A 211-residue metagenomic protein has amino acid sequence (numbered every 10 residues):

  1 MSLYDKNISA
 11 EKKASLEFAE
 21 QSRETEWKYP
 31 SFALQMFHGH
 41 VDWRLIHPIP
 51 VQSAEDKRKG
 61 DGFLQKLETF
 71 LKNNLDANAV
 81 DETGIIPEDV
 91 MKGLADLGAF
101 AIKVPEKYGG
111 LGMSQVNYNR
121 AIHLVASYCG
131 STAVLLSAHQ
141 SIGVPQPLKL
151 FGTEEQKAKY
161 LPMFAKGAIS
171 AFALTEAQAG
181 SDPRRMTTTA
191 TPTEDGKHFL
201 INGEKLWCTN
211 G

Functional and structural regions predicted by a protein language model:
M1-A77, G84, D89: Extended, charge-enriched "interface" segments that sit outside catalytic cores
A79-V80, G84-G211: Glycine-rich flavin
